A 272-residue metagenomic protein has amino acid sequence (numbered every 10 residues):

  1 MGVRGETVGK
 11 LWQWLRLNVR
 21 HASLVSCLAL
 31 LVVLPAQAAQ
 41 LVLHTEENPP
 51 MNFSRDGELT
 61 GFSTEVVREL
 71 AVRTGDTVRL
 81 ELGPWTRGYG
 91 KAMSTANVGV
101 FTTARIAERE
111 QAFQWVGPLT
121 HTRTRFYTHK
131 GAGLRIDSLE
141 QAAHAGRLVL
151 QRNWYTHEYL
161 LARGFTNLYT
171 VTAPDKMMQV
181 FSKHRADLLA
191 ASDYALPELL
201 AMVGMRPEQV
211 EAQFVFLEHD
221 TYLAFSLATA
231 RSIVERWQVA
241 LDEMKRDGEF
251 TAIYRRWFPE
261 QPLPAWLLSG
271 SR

Functional and structural regions predicted by a protein language model:
A39-A104, R109-A112, W237, D247 (+1 more regions): Extracytoplasmic small-molecule ligand-binding "clamshell" domains of the periplasmic binding protein/Venus flytrap
T45-P49, H121-R125, A201-L241, Q261-S271: Periplasmic-binding protein-like
T64-R73, G133, L223-E260: Extended ligand-binding regions for polar small-molecule ligands
D76, S94-T102, R147, S182-A191 (+1 more regions): Alpha-to-beta junction loops
T77, Y155-L168, E208, L241-R272: Ligand-binding clefts/hinges and TM-proximal coupling segments of bilobed small-molecule sensing domains
L80-G90, Y169-Q179, K183: Short helix-initiation/N-cap motifs at beta->coil->alpha
Y89-G90, T103-A112, D187-E208, Q213-L217: A ligand-binding cleft/hinge motif common to bilobed small-molecule-binding domains
T128-R147: Flexible hinge/capping segments at coil-to-helix
